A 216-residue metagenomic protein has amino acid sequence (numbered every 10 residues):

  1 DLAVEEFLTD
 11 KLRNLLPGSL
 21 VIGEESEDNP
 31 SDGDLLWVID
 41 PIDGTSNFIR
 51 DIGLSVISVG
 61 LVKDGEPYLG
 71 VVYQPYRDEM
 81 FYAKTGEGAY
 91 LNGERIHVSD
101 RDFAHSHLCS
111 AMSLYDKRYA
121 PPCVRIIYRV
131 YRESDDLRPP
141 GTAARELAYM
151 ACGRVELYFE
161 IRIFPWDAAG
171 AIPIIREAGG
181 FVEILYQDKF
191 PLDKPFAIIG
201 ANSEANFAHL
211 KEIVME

Functional and structural regions predicted by a protein language model:
D1, L12, T45, Q74 (+4 more regions): Residue-level signal for inorganic ion chemistry
D1-I42, A205: N-terminal subdomain of lithium-sensitive/metallo-dependent phosphomonoesterases centered on the IMPase/IPPase/PAP
L2, E25, P41-G44, P75 (+3 more regions): Generic detector of well-ordered alpha-helical packing
R13, E27-N29, V72, H97-R101 (+1 more regions): Short secondary-structure boundary/capping segments
G23-E25, G93, G141: Short loop/edge segments at beta-strand edges and connector loops that shape dinucleotide/nucleotide cofactor-binding
S31-Y90: DPxDG-like acidic metal-binding loop motif
V62-E66, Y76, T85-G88, E94 (+3 more regions): Short loop segments at secondary-structure junctions
V98-E216: An extended, acidic
